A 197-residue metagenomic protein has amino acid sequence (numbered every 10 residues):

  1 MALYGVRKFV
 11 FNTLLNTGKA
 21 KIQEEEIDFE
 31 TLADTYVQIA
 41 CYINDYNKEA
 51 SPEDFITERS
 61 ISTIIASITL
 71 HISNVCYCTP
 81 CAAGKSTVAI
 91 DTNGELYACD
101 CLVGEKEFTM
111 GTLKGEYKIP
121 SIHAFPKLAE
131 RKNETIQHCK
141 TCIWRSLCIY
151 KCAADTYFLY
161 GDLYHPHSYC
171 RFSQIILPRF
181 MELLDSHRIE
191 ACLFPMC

Functional and structural regions predicted by a protein language model:
M1-A83, A89-N93, E105, T109: Radical SAM enzyme [4Fe-4S]-AdoMet core and its adjacent flexible, acidic and glycine-rich loops/tails across
I56, I65, T69-N74, K85 (+5 more regions): Amphipathic, alpha-helical segments enriched in basic
C78-P80, G84, K132, Y160: Generic marker of residues within folded, mature protein domains
V103-C197: Flexible mid-to-C-terminal extensions adjoining Fe-S/redox cofactors in radical SAM and related proteins
